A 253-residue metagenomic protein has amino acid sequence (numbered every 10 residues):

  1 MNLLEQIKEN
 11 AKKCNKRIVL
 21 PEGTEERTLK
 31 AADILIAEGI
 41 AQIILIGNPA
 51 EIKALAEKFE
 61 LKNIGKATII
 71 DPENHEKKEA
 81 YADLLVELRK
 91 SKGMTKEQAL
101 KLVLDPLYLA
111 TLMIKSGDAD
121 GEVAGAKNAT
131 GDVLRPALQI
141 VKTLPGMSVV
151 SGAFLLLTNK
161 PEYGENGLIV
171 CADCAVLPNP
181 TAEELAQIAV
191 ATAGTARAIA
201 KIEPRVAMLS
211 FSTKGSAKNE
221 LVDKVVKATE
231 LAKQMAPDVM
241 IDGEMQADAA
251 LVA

Functional and structural regions predicted by a protein language model:
M1-A253: Anion-binding alpha/beta catalytic cores of soluble intermediary-metabolism enzymes, centered on
